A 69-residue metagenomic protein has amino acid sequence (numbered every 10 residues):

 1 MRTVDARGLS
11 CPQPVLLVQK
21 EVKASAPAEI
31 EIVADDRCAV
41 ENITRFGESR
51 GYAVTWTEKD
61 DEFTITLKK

Functional and structural regions predicted by a protein language model:
M1-A26: An N-terminal amphipathic alpha-helical segment
S10, D35-C38: Short beta->alpha linker loops
S25, R37-K69: C-terminal structural segments of small proteins and small subunits
E29-V33: Glycine-rich repeat segments that build the extracellular carbohydrate-interaction surface of secreted and virion
